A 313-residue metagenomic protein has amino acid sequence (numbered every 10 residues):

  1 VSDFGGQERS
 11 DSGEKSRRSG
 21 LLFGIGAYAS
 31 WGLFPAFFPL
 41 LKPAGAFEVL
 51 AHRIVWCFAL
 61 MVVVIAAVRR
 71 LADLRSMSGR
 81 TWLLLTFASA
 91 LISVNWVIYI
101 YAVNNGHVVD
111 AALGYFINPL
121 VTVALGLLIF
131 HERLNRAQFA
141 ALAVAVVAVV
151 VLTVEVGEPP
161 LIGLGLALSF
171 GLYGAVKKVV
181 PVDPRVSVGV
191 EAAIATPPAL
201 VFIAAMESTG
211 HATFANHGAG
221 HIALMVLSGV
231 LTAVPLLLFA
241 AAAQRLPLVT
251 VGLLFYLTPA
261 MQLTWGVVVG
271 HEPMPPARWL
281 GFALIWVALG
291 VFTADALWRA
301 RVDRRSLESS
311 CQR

Functional and structural regions predicted by a protein language model:
V1-G26, A59-T86, R136, V188 (+3 more regions): Membrane-interface interhelical linkers
S2, V154-E155, P159, Y256-R313: C-terminal-most transmembrane helix of multi-pass membrane proteins
S2-E48, V147-V179, V201, W265 (+1 more regions): Glycine-/small-residue-enriched transmembrane alpha-helix faces in small-molecule transporters and effluxers
I25, A29-L33, F37, T86-N105 (+4 more regions): Hydrophobic alpha-helical transmembrane segments of multi-pass membrane transport proteins, especially secondary
L41, V49, R53, A102-V103 (+6 more regions): Hydrophobic/aromatic residues within transmembrane alpha-helices of multi-pass small-molecule transporters
M61, A137-T153, L164-L166, A277-A296: Hydrophobic transmembrane alpha-helices of multi-pass small-molecule transport proteins
Y101, N118-A137, A260-W279: C-terminal transmembrane-helix exit sites in multi-pass transporters
L113-I117, V182-I194, A233-V268: Helix-helix packing/entry segments at the starts of transmembrane helices
